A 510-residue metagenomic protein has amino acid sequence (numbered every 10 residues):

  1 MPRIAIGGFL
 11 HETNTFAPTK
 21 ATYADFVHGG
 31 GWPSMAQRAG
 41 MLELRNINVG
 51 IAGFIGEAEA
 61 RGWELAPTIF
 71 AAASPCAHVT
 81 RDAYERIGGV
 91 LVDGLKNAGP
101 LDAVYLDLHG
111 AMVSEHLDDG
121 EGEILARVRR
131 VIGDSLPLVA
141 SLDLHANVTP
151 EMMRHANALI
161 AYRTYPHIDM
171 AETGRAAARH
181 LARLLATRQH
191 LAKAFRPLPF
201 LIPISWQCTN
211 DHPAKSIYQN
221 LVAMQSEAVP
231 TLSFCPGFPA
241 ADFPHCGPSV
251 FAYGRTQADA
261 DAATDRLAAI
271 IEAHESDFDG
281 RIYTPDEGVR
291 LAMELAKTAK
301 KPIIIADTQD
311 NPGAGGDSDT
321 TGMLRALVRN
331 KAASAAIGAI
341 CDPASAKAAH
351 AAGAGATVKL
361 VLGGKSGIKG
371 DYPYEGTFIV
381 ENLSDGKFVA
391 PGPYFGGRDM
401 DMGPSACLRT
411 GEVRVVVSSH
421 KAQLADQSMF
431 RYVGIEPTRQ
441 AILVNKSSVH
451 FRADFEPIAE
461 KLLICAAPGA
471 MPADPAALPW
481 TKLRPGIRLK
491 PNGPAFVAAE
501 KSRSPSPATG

Functional and structural regions predicted by a protein language model:
M1, E59-W63, P67, D93-D102 (+1 more regions): Glycine-rich phosphate/diphosphate-binding loops that line cofactor/substrate pockets in enzymes
M1-E57: N-terminal amphipathic/basic leader segments beginning at the initiator methionine
A5, F9-E12, F16-A17, F26 (+6 more regions): Active-site histidine-anchored catalytic micro-motif
F16-K20, A77-T80, H116-D118, T149-R154 (+7 more regions): Short acidic, glycine/serine/threonine-rich loops at helix termini
I55-A83, I87-G94: Low-complexity, highly charged intrinsically disordered N-terminal segments that act as targeting/localization
G62-I69, P75, V139, A146-T149 (+2 more regions): Cap/lid and interdomain-hinge subdomains that line or gate substrate/regulatory clefts in soluble alpha/beta enzymes
P67, E272, F388-T509: Extended hydrophobic packing segments that form well-structured cores
I202-E412, V416-H420: Hard-cation-handling environments
